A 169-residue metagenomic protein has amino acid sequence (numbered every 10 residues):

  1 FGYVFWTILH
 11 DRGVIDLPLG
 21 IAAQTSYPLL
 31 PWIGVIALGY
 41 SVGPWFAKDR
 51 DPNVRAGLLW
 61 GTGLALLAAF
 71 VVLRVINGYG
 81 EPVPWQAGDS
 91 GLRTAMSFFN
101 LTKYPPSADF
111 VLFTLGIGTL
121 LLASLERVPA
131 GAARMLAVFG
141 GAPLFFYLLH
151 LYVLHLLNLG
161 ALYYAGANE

Functional and structural regions predicted by a protein language model:
F1-E169: Alpha-helical transmembrane segments and their immediate juxtamembrane cytosolic regions
